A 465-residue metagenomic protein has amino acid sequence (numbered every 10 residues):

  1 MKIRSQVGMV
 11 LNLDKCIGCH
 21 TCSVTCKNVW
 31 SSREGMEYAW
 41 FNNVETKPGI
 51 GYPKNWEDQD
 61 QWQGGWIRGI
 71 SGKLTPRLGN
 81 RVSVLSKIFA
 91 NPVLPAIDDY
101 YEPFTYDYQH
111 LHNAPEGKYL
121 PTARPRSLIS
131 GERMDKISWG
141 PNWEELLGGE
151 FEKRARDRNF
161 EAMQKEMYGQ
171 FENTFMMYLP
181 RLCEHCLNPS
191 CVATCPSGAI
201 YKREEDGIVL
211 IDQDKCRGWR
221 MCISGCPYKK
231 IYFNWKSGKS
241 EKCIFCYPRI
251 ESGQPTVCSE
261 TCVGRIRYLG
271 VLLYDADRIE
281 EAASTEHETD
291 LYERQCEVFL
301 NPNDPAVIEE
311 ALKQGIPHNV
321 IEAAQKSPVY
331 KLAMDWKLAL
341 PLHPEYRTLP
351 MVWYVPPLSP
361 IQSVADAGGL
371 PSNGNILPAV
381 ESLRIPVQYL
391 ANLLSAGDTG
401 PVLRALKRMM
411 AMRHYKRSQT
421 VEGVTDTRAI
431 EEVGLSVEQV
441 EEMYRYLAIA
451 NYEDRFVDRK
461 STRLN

Functional and structural regions predicted by a protein language model:
M1-N465: Non-ligating segments of multi-cofactor redox enzymes
